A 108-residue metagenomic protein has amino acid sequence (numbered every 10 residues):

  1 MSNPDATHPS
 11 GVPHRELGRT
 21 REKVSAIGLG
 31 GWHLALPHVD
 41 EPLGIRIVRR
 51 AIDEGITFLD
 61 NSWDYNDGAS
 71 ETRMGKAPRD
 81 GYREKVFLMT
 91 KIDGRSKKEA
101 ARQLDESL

Functional and structural regions predicted by a protein language model:
M1-K85: N-terminal binding-site loop/beta-alpha segment at the start of enzyme catalytic domains that lines or forms
V39, R95-L108: Glycine/proline-rich, positively charged, aromatic-decorated active-site loop/lid region on the catalytic face
E84-S96: A short, structured active-site edge motif that brings together acidic residues
